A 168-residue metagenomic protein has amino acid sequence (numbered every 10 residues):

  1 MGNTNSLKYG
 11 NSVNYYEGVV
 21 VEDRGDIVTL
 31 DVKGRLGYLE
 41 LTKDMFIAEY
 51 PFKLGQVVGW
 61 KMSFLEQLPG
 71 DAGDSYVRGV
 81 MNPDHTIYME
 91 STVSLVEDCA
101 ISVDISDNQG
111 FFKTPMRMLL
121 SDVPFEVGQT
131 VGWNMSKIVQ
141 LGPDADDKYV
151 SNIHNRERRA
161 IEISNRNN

Functional and structural regions predicted by a protein language model:
M1-Y16, F64-E90, K148-N168: Short boundary/loop segments of OB/S1/cold-shock single-stranded nucleic-acid-binding domains
V19, V32, G37-Y38, G79: Long beta-sheet-rich domains in secretory-pathway and surface-associated proteins
E22-D23, K61-L68, T130-A145: Short, charged beta-turn/beta-strand-edge "cap" motif at the junction between a beta-strand and an adjacent loop
G25-L30, D98-V103: Short aromatic-glycine-enriched beta-strand elements
L36-D44, Q109-R117: A short macromolecule-binding patch
M45-W60, M118-N134: Short nucleic-acid-contacting surface segments enriched for D/E, G, S/T with interspersed K/R
